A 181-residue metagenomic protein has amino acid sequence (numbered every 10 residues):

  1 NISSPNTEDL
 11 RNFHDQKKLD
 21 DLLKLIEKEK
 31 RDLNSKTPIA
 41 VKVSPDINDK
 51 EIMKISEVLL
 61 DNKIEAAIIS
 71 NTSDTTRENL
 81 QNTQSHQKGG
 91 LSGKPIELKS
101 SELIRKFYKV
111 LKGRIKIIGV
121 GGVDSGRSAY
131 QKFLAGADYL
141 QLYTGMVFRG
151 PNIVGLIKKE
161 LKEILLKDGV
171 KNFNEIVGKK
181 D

Functional and structural regions predicted by a protein language model:
N1, K42, A67, F107 (+2 more regions): Conserved, mostly hydrophobic/aromatic
I2, A66-D74, G122, S128-L156: Glycine-rich phosphate-binding active-site loops on the catalytic face of alpha/beta enzymes
I2-R31, P38, S44-D46: Metal-dependent enolase-superfamily TIM-barrel catalytic cores that perform enediolate-based chemistry
P5-H14, K18, V58-G113: Glycine/Thr-rich beta-alpha phosphate-binding loop at enzyme active sites
Q16-E27, I52-E57, I104-R105, A129 (+2 more regions): Generic structural signal for well-ordered alpha-helices, preferentially at hydrophobic/aromatic core positions
D32-P45, F107-G119: Short beta-strand/loop segments at the ligand-binding rim of alpha/beta enzyme cores
I47-D61, Y108-G113, V123-L140: Catalytic cores of alpha/beta
T76-G93, M146-K171: C-terminal helical cap(s) of enzyme catalytic domains, especially alpha/beta-barrels
